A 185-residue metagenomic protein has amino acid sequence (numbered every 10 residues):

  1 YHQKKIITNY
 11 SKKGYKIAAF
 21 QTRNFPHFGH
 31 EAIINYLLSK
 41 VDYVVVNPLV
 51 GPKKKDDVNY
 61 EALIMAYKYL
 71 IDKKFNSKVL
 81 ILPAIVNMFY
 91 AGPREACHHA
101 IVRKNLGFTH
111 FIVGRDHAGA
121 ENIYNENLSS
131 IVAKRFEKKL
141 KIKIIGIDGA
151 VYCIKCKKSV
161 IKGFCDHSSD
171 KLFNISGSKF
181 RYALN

Functional and structural regions predicted by a protein language model:
Y1-N185: Active-site cores that bind ATP or allylic diphosphates and position pyrophosphate for catalysis
